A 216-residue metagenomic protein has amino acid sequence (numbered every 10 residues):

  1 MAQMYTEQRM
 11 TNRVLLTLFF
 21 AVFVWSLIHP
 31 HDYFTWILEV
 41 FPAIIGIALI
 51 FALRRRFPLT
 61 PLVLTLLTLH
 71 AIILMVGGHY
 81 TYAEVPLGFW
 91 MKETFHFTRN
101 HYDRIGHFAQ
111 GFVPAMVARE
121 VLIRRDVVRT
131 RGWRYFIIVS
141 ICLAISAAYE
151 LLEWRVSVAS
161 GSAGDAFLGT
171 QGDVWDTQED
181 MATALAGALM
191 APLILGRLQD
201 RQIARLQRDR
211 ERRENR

Functional and structural regions predicted by a protein language model:
A2-T17: N-terminal membrane topogenic signal
N12, L18-F112, M116: "…centered on the first transmembrane helix and the immediately adjacent amphipathic helix/loop
D32-W36, V85-G88, Y102, S146-L189: Interfacial helix-loop-helix junctions of multi-pass membrane proteins
I45-R54, A109-D126, V158-S162, A182-L198: Membrane-interfacial alpha-helical segments at the cytosolic side of multi-pass membrane proteins
T65-L74, I138-Y149: Hydrophobic alpha-helical membrane-insertion segments
D126-L143: Internal alpha-helical transmembrane segments of multi-pass membrane proteins
V174-R216: Primarily interfacial, aromatic-capped hydrophobic alpha-helices that serve as membrane anchors
